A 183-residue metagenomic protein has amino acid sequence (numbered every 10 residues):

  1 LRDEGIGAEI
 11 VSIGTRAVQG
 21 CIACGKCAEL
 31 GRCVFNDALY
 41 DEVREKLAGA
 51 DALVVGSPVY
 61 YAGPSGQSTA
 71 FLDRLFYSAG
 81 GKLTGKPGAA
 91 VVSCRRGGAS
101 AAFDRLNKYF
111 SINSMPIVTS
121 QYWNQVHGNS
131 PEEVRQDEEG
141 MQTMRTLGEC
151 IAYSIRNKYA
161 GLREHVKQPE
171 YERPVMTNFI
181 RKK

Functional and structural regions predicted by a protein language model:
R2-G7, A52, F76-G80, K108-M115 (+1 more regions): Generic secondary-structure signature for well-ordered alpha-helical cores
I6-R16: A short beta-strand-loop structural module common to alpha/beta enzyme folds
R16, A38, G66, A101 (+2 more regions): Conserved active-site and cofactor/substrate-binding residues in soluble primary-metabolism enzymes
R16-L47, E172-K182: Cysteine-cluster motifs in flexible loop/terminal segments that predominantly coordinate metals
V18-G20, P64, G98, H127: Generic structural signal for helix capping and beta-alpha/helix-loop junctions
G25-L30, N107, Q136-D137: Short, hinge-like loop/turn segments at secondary-structure boundaries
R32-Y122: Helix-loop-strand module that forms the ligand-binding subsite of alpha/beta enzymes
N36, P116-K183: Glycine-rich phosphate/pyrophosphate-binding loop and the adjoining helix
